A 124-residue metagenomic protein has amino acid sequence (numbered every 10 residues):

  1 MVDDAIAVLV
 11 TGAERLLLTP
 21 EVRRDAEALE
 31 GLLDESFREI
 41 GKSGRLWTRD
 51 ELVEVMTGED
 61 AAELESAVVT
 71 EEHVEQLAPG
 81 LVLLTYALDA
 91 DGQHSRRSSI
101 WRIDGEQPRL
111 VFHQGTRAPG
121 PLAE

Functional and structural regions predicted by a protein language model:
V2-G31, R38-E124: A beta-strand edge to alpha-helix "cap/lid" segment located at domain peripheries
